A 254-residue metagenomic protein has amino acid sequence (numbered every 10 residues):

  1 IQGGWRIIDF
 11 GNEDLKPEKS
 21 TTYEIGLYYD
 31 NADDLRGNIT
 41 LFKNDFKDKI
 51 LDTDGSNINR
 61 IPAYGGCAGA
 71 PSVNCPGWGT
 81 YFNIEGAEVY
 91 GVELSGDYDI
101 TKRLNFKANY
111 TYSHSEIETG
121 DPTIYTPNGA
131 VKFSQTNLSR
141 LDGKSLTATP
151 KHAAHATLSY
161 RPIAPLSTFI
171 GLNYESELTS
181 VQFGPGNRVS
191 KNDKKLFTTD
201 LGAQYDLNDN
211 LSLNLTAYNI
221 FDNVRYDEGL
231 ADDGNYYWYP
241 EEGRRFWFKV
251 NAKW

Functional and structural regions predicted by a protein language model:
I1-D45, S159-I163: Structural signature of Gram-negative outer-membrane beta-barrels, strongest in the C-terminal barrel of TonB-dependent
I1-Q2, I50-S56, S113, E118-Y125 (+2 more regions): Outer-membrane beta-barrel translocator domains and adjoining extracellular loop/strand segments of Gram-negative
I8-E13, T22, W78-F82, S139-K144 (+2 more regions): Extracellular loop and loop/strand-boundary signature of outer-membrane beta-barrel proteins
K19-Y23, E88-Y90, P150-A154, K195-T199 (+1 more regions): Residues that define the transmembrane beta-barrel architecture of outer-membrane proteins
D33-G37, R103-F106, A164-T168, Y205 (+2 more regions): Repeated loop/turn-to-beta-strand initiation elements of outer-membrane beta-barrel proteins
F42-D45, Y64-F183, F221, K249: Gram-negative outer-membrane beta-barrel transporters
K47, D54, N173-G184, Q204-W254: C-terminal beta-signal and adjacent terminal beta-strands/loops of Gram-negative outer-membrane beta-barrel proteins
